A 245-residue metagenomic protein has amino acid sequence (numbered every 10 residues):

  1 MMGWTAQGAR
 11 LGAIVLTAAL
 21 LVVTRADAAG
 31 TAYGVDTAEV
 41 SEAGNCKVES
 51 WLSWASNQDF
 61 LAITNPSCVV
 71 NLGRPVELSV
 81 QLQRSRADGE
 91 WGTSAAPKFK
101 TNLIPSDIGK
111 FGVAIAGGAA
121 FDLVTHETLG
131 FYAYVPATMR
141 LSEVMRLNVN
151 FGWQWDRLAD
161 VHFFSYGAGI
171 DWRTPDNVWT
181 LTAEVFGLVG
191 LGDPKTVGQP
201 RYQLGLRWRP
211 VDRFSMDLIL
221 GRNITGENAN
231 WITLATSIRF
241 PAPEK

Functional and structural regions predicted by a protein language model:
M1-A13: Bacterial N-terminal signal peptides that target proteins for export
G12-V23: Bacterial N-terminal signal peptides
A26-K245: Transmembrane beta-barrel domains of Gram-negative outer membranes and organellar outer membranes
